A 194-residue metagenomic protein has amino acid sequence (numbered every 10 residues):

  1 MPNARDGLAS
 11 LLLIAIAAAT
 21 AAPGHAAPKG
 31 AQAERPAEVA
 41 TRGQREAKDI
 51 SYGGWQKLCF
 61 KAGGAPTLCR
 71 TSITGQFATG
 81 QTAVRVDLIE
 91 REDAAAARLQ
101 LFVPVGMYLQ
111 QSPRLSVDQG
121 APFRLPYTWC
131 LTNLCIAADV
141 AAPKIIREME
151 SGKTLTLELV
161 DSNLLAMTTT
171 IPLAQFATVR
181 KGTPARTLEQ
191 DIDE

Functional and structural regions predicted by a protein language model:
M1-L12: Bacterial N-terminal signal peptides that target proteins for export
P2-A4, H25-E194: A generic "folded-domain core" signal
A17-H25: C-terminal segment of classical bacterial N-terminal signal peptides
